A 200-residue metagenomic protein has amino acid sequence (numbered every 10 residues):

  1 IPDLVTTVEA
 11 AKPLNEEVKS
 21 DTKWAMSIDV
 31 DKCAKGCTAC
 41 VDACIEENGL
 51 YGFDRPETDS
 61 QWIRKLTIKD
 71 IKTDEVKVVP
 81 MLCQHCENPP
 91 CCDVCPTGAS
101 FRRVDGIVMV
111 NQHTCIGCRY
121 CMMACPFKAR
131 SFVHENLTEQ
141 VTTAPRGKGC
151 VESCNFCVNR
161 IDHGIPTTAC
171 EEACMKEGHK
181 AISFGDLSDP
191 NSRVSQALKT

Functional and structural regions predicted by a protein language model:
I1-T200: Non-ligating segments of multi-cofactor redox enzymes
